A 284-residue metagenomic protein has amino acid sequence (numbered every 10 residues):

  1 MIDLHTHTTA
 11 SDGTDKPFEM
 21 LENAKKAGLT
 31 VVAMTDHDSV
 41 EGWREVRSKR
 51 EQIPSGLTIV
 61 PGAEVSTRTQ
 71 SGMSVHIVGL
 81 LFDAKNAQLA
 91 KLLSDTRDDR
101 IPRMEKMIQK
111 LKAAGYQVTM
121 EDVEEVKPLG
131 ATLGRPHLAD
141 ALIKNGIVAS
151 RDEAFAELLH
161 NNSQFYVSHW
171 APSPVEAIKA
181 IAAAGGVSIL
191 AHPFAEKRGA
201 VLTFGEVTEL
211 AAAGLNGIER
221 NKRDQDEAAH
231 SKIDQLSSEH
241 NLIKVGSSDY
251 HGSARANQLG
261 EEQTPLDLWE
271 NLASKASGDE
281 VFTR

Functional and structural regions predicted by a protein language model:
M1-M73, L159-H160, P172-R255, T264: An N-terminally biased module of ancient metal coordination in phosphate/nucleic-acid-related enzymes
K49-T208, Q263, D267-A273, S277-F282: Extended substrate/RNA-proximal surfaces in nucleic-acid metabolism proteins
Q88, R255-A256: A short acidic, helix-capping loop that chelates divalent metal ions and anchors anionic groups
